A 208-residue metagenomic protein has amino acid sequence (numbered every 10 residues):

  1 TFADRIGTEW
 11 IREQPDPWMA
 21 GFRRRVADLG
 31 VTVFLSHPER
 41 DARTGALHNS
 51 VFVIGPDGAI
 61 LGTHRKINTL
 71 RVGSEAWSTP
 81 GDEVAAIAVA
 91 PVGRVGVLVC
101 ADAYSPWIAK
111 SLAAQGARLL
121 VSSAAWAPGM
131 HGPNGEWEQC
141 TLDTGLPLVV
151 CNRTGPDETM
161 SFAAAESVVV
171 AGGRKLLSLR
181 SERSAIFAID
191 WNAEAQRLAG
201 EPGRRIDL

Functional and structural regions predicted by a protein language model:
T1-W10: Short, conserved active-site loops that position catalytic residues or coordinate cofactors/metal ions across diverse
P15, R24, A42-Q115, A124 (+5 more regions): Active-site catalytic loop in hydrolytic enzyme cores
P15-R40, L148-R153: A short, hydrophobic beta-strand-centered structural micro-motif
L35, S50-V53, A85-I87, A165-V169 (+1 more regions): Short beta-strand scaffold segments in enzyme catalytic cores
V53-L61, S167-S181: Short, glycine-anchored, charge-dense loop/turn motifs used at functional sites
K66-R71, R180-I186: Short, solvent-exposed aromatic-acidic interface loops
R118-L119: Conserved acidic residues
N152-A163, V168: Active site of divalent-metal-dependent phosphoester/diester hydrolases
